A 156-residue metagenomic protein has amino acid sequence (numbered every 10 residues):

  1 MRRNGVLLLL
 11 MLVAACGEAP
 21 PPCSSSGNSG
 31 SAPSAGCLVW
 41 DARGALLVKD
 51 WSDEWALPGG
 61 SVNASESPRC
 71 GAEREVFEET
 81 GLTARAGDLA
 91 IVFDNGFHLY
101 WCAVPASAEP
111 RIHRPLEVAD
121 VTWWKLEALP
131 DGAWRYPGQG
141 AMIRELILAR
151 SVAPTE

Functional and structural regions predicted by a protein language model:
N4-A14: Bacterial N-terminal signal peptides
G5, S26-N28, I91, P110: Residues embedded in well-ordered secondary-structure elements
A14-A15, S151: Intrinsic disorder/low-complexity segments in short proteins, especially the signal peptide and propeptide regions
C16-A35: Acidic, metal-coordinating catalytic segment for phosphate/diphosphate chemistry, firing primarily on the Nudix
S31-R43, L47-G60: Post-signal-peptide N-terminal segment of Sec-exported extracytoplasmic proteins
S61-M142, L146-P154: Unchanged
